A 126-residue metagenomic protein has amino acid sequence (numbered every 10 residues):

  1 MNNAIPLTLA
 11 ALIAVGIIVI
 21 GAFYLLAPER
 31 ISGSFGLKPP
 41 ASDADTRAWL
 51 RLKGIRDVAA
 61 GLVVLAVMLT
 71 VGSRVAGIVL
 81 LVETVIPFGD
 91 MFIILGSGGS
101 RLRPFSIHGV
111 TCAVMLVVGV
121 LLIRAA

Functional and structural regions predicted by a protein language model:
P6-I13, K53, A60, V79-E83 (+2 more regions): Hydrophobic alpha-helical transmembrane segments of polytopic
L7-L26: N-terminal signal-anchor transmembrane alpha helix
V19, D45-M68, V82-V85: Core segments of alpha-helical transmembrane spans in multipass integral membrane proteins
A27-T46: Cytosolic, membrane-interface loops and tails of multi-pass inner-membrane proteins
V64, M115-A126: Hydrophobic alpha-helical transmembrane segments in multi-pass integral membrane proteins
V64-L81, L95-G98: Juxtamembrane helix-break-helix junctions at the cytosolic face of small multi-pass alpha-helical membrane proteins
T70, G89-F105, I123-A126: Membrane-helix boundary connector in multi-pass membrane proteins
I78-M91, A113-L116: Hydrophobic alpha-helical membrane segments
